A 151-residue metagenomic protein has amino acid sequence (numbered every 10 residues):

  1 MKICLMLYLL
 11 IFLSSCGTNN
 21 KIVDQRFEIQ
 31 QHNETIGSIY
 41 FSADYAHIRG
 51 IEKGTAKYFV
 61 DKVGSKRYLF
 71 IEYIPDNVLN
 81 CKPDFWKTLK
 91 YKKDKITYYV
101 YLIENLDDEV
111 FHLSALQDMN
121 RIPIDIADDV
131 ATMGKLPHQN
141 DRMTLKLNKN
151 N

Functional and structural regions predicted by a protein language model:
M1-L5: Positively charged n-region of N-terminal signal peptides that target proteins for export
S14-S15: C-terminal motif of bacterial Sec signal peptides marking the signal peptidase cleavage site
N20-G37: Tryptophan-anchored aromatic micro-motifs
Q31-I36, I48-H112, Q117: Contiguous, well-ordered beta-strand patches that form the walls/edges of small beta-barrel/beta-sandwich domains
F41, Y45-A46: Short coil-to-beta transition motif at edge beta-strands of beta-rich domains
K53-K62, V110-N151: Edge beta-strand at a domain terminus
